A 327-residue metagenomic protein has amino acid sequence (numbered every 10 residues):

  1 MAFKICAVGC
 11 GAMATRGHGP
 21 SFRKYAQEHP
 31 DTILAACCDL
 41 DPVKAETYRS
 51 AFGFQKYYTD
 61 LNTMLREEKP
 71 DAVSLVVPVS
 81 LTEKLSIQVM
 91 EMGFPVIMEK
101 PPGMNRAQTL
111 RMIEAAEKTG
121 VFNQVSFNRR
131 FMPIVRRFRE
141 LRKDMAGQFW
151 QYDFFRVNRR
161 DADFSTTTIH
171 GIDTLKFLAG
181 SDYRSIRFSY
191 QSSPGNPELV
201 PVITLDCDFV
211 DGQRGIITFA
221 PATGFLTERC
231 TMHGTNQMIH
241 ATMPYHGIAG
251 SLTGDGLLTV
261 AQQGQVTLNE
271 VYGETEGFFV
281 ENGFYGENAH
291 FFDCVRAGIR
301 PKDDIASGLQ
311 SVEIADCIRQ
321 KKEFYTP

Functional and structural regions predicted by a protein language model:
M1-F52: N-terminal Rossmann-like dinucleotide-binding module
V8, T63, A72-V77, K118-V121 (+2 more regions): C-terminal helix-rich "cap/oligomerization" subdomain common to oxidoreductases
I33-A36, D71-V73, N123: Short active-site oxyanion
D41, F52-A115: Beta-loop-alpha module in the N-terminal Rossmann-like domain of NAD(P)-dependent dehydrogenases, especially those
M98, N123-V125, A241: Hydrophobic residues in well-ordered beta-strands that form the structural core
G103-D161, E323: A contiguous active-site-proximal alpha/beta segment in oxidoreductase catalytic domains
F154-F225, R229-T231, A306: Rossmann-like dinucleotide-binding domain that binds NAD(P)(H)
V210-E287, D304: NAD(P)-dinucleotide binding in Rossmann-like oxidoreductases
